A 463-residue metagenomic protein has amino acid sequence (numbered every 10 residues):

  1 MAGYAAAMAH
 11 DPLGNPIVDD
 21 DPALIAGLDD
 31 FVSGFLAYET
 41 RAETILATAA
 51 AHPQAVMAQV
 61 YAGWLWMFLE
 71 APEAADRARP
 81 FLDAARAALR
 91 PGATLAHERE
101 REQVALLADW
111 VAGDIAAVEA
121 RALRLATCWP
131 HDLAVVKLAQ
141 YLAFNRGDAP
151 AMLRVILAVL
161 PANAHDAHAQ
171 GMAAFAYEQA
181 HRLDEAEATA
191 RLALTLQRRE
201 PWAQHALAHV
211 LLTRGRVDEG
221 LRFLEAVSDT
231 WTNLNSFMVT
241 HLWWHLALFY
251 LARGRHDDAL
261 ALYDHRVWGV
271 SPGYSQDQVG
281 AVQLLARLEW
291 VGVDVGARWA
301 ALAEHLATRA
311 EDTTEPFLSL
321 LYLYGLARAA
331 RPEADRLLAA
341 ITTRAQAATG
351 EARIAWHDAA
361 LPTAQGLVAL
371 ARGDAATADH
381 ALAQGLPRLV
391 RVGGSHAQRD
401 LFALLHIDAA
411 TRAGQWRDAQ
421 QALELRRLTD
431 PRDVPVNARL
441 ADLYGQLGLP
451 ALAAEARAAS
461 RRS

Functional and structural regions predicted by a protein language model:
P22-G27, Q54-M57, A96-E102, C128-V136 (+8 more regions): Generic helix N-cap/helix-start motif at coil->alpha-helix transitions
P22-I25, D30-Q54, Y61-H97, V104 (+4 more regions): Inter-helical turn/loop elements of alpha-helical hairpins
S33-G34, L65, A108-D109, Y141-L142 (+8 more regions): Residue-level signature for tetratricopeptide repeat
F35-Y38, H52-P53, R86-A93, W129 (+10 more regions): Alpha-helical junction/boundary sensor with strong preference for TPR arrays
T48, A85-A88, R124-L125, A158-V159 (+6 more regions): Canonical positions in the second alpha-helix
I156-R253: Internal metal/ion-chelating core segments
L248-S463: Helix-coil-helix junctions within alpha-helical repeat/solenoid scaffolds
